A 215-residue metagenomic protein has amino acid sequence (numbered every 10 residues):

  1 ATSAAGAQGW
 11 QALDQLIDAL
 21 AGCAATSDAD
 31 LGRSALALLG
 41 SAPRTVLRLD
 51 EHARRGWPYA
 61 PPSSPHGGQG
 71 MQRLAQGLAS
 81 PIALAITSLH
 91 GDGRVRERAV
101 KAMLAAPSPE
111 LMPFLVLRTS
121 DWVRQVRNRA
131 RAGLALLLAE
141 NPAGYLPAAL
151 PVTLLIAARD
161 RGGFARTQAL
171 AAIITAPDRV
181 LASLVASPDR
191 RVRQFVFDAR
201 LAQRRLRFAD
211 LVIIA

Functional and structural regions predicted by a protein language model:
A1-S63, G133, D198, Q203: Long, acidic/serine-threonine-rich intrinsically disordered regions with weak helical/coil propensity that act as
S3-A4, S34-A37, P61-A75, I86 (+7 more regions): Structural detector for internal amphipathic alpha-helices that build alpha-solenoid repeat scaffolds
G6-G9, G22, G32, G40 (+9 more regions): Residue-identity detector for glycine
W10-L20, T26, V46-R48, G77-I86 (+4 more regions): Amphipathic alpha-helical scaffolding segments comprising HEAT/armadillo-like alpha-solenoid repeats
S27-D30, A42-L49, R54, P58-G70 (+4 more regions): N-terminal/domain-start segments enriched in small and hydrophobic, helix-friendly residues, covering either
L89, L150-G162: HEAT-repeat alpha-solenoid elements in large eukaryotic scaffold proteins
G91-D92, W122-V123, P188-D189, A215: Short inter-helical turns and helix N-cap capping residues of alpha-solenoid HEAT/ARM repeat scaffolds
